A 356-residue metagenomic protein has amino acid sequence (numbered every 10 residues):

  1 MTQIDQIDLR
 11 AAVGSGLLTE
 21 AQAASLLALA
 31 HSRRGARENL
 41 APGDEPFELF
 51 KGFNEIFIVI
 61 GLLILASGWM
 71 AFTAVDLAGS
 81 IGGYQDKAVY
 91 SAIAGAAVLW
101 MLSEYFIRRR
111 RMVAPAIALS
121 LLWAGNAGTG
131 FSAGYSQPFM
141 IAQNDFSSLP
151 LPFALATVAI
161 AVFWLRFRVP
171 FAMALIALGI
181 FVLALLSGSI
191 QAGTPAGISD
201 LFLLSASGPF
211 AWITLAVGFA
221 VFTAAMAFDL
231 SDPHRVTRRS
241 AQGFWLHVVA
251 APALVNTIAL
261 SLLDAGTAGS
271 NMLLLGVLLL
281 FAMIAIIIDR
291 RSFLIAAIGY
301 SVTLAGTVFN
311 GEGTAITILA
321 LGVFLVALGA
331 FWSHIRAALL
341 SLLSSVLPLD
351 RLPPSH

Functional and structural regions predicted by a protein language model:
M1-H356: Alpha-helical multi-pass membrane segments and their bilayer interfacial helix-loop junctions
